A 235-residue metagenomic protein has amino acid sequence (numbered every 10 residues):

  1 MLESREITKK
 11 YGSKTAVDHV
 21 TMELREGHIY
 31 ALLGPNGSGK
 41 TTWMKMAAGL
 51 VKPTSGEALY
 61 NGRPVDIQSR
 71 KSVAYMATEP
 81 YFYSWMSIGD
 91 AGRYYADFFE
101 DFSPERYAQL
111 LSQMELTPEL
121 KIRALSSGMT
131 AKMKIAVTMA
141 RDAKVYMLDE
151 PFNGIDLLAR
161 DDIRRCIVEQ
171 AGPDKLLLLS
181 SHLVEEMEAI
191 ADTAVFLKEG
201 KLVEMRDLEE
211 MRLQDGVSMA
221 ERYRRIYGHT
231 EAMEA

Functional and structural regions predicted by a protein language model:
L33-P35: The feature captures the beta-strand-to-loop junction immediately N-terminal to the Walker
A48: Helix-to-loop junction immediately C-terminal to a conserved catalytic motif
G56-S69: Conserved ABC transporter NBD signature motif
T78-M133: ABC-family P-loop ATPase nucleotide-binding domains
Y146-E150: Catalytic Walker B motif of ABC-type/P-loop ATPase nucleotide-binding domains
R160-P173: Helical segment within the ABC ATPase nucleotide-binding domain
